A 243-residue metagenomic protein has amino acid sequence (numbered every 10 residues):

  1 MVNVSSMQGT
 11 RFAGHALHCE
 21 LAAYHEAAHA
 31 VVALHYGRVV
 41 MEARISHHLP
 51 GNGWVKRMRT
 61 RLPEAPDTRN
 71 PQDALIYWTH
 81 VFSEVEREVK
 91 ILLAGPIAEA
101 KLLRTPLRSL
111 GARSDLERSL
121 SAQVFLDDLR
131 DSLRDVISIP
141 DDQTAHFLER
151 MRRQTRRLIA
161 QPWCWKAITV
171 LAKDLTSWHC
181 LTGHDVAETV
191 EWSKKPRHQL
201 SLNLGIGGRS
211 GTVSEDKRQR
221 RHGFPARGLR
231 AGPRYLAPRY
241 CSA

Functional and structural regions predicted by a protein language model:
V2-A243: Soluble catalytic regions of large protease machineries
